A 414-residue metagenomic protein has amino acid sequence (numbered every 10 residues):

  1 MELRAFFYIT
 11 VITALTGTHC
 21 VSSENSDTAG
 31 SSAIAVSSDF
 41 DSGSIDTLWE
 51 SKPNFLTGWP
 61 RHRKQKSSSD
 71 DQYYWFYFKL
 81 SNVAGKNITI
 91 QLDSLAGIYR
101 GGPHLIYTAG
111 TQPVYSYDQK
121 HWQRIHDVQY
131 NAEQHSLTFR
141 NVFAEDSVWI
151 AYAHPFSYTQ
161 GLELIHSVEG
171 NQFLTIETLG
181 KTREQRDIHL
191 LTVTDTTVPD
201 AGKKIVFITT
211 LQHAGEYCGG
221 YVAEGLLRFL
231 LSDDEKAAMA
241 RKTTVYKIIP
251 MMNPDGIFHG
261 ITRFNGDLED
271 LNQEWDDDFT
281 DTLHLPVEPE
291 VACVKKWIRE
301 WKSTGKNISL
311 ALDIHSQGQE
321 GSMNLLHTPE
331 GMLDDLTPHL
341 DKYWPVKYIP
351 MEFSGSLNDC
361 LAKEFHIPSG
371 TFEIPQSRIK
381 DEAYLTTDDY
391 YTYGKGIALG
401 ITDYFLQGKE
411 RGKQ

Functional and structural regions predicted by a protein language model:
M1-E2: N-terminal secretory signal peptides that target proteins for export/translocation
A5-A14: Sec-dependent N-terminal signal peptides
G17-H19: C-terminal motif of bacterial Sec signal peptides marking the signal peptidase cleavage site
V21-A144, V148: Extreme N-terminal flexible tails
D70-Q72, T282-C293, D389-G396: Soluble or luminal CAZymes and related metallo-dependent hydrolases
V128-R183, T196: Extended acidic/polar, glycine-enriched regions that form or flank non-catalytic beta-rich accessory modules
I150, P155, D270-N272, E320-H327 (+1 more regions): Active-site-adjacent mobile loop/cap segments within catalytic or ligand-binding domains
F173-P350, T371-E373, R378: Active-site/substrate-binding loop(s) of hydrolase catalytic cores
